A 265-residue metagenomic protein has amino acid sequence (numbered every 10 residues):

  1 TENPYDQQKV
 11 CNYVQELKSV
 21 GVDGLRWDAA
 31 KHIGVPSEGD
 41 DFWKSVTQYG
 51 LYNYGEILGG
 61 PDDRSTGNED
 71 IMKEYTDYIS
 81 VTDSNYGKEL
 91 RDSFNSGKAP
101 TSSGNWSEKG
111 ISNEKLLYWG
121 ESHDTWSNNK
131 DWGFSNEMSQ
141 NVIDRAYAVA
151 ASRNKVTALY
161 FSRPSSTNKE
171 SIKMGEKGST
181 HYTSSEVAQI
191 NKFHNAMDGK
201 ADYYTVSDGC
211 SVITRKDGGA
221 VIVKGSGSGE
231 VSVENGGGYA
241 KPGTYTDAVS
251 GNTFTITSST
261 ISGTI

Functional and structural regions predicted by a protein language model:
T1-Q8: Active-site mouth loops of central-metabolism enzymes
C11-I265: Active-site-proximal helices and loops of the catalytic beta/alpha 8
